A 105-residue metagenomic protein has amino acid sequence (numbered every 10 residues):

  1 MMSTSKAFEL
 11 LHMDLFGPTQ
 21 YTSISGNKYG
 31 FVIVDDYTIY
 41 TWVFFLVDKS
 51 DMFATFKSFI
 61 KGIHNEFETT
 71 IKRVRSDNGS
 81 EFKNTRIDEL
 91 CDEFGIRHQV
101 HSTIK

Functional and structural regions predicted by a protein language model:
M1-K105: Anionic group-binding determinants
